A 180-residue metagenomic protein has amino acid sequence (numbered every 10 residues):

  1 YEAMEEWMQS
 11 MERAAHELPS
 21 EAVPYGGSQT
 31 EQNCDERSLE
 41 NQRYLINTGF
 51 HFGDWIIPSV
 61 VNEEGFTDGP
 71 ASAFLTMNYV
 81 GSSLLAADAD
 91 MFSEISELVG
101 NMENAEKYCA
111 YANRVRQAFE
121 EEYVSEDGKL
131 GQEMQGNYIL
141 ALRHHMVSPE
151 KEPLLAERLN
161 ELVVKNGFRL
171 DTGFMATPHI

Functional and structural regions predicted by a protein language model:
Y1-I180: Active-site core of glycosidic bond-cleaving carbohydrate-active enzymes
